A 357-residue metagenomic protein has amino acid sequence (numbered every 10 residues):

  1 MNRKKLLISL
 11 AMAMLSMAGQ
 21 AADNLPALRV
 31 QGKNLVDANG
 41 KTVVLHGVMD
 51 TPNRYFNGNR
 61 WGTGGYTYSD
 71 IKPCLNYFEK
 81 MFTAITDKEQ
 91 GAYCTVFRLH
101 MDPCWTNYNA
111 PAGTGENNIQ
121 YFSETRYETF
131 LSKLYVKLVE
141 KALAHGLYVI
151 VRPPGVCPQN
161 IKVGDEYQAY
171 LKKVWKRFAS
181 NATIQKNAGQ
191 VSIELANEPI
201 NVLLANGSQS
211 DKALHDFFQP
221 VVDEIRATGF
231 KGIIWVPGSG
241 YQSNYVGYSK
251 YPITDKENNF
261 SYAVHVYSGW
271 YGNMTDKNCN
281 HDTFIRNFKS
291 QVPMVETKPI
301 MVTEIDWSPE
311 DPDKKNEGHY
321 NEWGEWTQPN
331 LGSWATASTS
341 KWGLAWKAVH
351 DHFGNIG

Functional and structural regions predicted by a protein language model:
M1-I8: Bacterial N-terminal signal peptides that target proteins for export
A11-Q20: Hydrophobic h-region of N-terminal signal peptides that target proteins for export in Gram-negative bacteria
A21-M49, N53, G58: N-terminal module-boundary/linker segments of secreted carbohydrate-active enzymes
A27-L28, P52, F56-C74, K162-S192 (+1 more regions): Extracellular glycoside hydrolase catalytic/binding regions
H46-N59, V96, D102-A110, P312: Short, solvent-exposed beta-strand-terminating loops
T67-M101, W105-L195, A213-E224: An active-site-proximal structural segment forming one wall of the substrate-binding cleft that immediately precedes
